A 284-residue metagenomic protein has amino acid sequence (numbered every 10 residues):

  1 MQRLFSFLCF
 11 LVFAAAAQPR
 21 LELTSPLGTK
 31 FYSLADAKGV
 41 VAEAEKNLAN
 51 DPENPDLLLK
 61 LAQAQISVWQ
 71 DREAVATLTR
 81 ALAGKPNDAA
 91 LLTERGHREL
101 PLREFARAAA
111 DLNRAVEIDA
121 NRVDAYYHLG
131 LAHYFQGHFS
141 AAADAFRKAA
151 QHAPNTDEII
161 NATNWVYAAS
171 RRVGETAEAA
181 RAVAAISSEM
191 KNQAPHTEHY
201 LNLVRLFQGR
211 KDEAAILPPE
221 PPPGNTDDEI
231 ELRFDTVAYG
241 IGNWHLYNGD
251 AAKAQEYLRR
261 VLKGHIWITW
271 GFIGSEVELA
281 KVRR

Functional and structural regions predicted by a protein language model:
A17-D56, K60, S67, R284: N-terminal leader/linker segments that initiate helical-solenoid repeat arrays
N50, G84, I118, H152-N155 (+2 more regions): Structural marker of alpha-solenoid helical repeat scaffolds
P55-D56, A89-A90, V123-D124, D157-I160 (+1 more regions): Helix-start (N-cap) detector for alpha-helical repeat units in TPR-like alpha-solenoids, especially tetratricopeptide
S67-V68, P101-L102, F135-Q136, A168 (+3 more regions): Register position in tetratricopeptide repeats
